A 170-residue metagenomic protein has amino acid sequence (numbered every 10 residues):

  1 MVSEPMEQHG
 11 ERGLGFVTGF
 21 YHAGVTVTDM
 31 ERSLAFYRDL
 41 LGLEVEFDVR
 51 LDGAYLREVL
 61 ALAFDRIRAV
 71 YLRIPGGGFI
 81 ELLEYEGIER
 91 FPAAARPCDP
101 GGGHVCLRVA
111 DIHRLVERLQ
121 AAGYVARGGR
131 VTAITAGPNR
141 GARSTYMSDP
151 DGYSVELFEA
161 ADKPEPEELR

Functional and structural regions predicted by a protein language model:
M1-F16, V25, I80, L107 (+1 more regions): Vicinal oxygen chelate
T26-G77, R114, A121, P138-R140: Core segments of cupin and vicinal oxygen chelate
G53, G87, A161-P164: A short acidic/small-residue loop/turn micro-motif
F91-A95, P166-L169: A short, polar/proline- and glycine-enriched secondary-structure boundary/capping micro-motif
P100-H104: Eukaryotic phosphotyrosine signaling hubs
